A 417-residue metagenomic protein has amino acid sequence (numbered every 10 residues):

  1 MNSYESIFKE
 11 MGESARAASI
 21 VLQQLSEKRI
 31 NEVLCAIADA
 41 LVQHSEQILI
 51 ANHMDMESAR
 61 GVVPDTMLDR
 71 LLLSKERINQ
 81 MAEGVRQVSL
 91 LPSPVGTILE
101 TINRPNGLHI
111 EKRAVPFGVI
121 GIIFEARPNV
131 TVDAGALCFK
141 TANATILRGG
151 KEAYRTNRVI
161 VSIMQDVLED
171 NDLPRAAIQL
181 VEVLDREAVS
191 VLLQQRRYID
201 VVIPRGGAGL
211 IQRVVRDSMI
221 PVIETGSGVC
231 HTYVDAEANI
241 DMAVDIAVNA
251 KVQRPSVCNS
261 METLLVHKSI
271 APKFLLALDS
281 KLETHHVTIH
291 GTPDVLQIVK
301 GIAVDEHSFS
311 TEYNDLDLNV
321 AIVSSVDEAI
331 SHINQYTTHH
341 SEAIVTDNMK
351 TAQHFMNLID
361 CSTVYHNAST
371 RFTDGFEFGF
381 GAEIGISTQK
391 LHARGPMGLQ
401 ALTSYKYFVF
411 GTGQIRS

Functional and structural regions predicted by a protein language model:
M1-I110: N-terminal Rossmann-like NAD(P)+-binding subdomain of aldehyde/semialdehyde dehydrogenases
N2-E5, A126-N129, D133-T141, V159 (+4 more regions): ALDH superfamily catalytic-core signature
A18-Q24, L265-V266, D315-S324, H339-I344: Short, well-ordered beta-strand elements within core beta-sheets of diverse protein domains
L25-R29, N171-I178, R254-S260, T288-D294 (+3 more regions): Flexible, glycine/charged-enriched surface loops at secondary-structure junctions
E32, V326, S331-R416: C-terminal core of ALDH-fold dehydrogenases
L90, L99-D241: Rossmann-like NAD(P) dinucleotide-binding subdomain of oxidoreductase/dehydrogenase enzymes
Y233-A236, L265-K268, V323, V345-D347 (+1 more regions): Short beta-strand-to-turn element immediately C-terminal to the catalytic PLP-Schiff-base lysine in fold type I
